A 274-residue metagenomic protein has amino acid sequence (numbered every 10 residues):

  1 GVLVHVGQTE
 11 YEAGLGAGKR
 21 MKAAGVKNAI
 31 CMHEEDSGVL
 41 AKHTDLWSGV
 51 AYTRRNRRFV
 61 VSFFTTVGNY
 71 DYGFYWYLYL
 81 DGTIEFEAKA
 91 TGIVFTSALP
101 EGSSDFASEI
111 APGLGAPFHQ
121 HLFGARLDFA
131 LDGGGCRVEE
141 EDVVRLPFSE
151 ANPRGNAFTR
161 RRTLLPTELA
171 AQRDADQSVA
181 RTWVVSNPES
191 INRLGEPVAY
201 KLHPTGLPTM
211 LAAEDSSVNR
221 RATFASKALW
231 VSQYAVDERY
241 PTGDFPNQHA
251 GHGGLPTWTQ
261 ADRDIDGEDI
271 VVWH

Functional and structural regions predicted by a protein language model:
G1-T83, K89, I93-G102, A107-H274: Extended effector regions of multi-domain proteins
